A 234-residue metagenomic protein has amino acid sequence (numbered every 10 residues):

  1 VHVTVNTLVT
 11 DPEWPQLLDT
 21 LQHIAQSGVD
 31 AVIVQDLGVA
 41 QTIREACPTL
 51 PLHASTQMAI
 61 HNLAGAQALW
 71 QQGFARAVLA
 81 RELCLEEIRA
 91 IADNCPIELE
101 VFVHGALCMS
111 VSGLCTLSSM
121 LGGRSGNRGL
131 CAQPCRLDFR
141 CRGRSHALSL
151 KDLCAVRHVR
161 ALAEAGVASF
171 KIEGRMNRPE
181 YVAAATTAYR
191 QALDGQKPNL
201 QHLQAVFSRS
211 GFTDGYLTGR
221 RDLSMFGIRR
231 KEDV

Functional and structural regions predicted by a protein language model:
H2-T4, P12-A25, V34, A46-C47 (+3 more regions): Surface-exposed amphipathic alpha-helical tracts and adjacent flexible/coil segments at the periphery of soluble enzymes
T7, T49-L63: Gly/Gly-Pro- and Ser/Thr-rich, intrinsically disordered tail segments characteristic of DNA damage-repair and tolerance
G38-V39: Alpha-helix capping/helix-boundary segments
I43: RNase H-like DDE/DDD metal-dependent nuclease/strand-transfer catalytic core used by mobile genetic elements
